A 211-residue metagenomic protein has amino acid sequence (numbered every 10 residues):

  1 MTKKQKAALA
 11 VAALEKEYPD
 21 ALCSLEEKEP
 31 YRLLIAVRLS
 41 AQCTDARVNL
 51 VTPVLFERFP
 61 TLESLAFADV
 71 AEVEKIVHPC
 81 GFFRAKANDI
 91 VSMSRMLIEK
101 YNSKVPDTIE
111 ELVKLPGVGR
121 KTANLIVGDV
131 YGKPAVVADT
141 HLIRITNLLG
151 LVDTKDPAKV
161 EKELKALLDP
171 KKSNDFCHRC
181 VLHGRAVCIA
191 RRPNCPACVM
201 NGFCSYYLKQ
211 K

Functional and structural regions predicted by a protein language model:
T2-K211: Catalytic cores of DNA base-excision repair glycosylases
